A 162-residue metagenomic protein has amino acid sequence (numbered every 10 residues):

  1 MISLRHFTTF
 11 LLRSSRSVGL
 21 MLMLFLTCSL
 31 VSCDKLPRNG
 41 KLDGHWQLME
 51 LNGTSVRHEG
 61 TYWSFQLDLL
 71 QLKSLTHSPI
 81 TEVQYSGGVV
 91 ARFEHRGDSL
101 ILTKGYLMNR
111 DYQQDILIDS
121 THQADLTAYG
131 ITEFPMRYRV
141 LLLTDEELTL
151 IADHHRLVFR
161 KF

Functional and structural regions predicted by a protein language model:
S3-L20: Bacterial N-terminal signal peptides that target proteins for export
L20-L26: Sec-dependent N-terminal signal peptides
S29-S32: C-terminal motif of bacterial Sec signal peptides marking the signal peptidase cleavage site
D34-L36: Bacterial signal peptide processing site
R38-L48: Short, low-complexity, disordered segments immediately C-terminal to signal peptides in bacterial exported proteins
D43-H45, L70-L72, L143-T149: Short, hydrophobic/aromatic-rich segments at coil-to-beta transitions
L51-G60, L72-L143: Contiguous, well-ordered beta-strand patches that form the walls/edges of small beta-barrel/beta-sandwich domains
R139-V158: Short, exposed beta-strand-loop hairpins at the edges of beta-sheets in extracellular/periplasmic proteins
